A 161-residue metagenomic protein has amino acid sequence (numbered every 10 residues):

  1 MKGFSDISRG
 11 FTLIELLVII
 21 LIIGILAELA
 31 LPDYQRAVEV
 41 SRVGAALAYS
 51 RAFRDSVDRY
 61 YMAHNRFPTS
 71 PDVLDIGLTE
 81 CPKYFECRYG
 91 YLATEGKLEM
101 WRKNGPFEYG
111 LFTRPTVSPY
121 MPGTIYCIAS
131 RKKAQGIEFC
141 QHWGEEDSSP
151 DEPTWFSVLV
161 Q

Functional and structural regions predicted by a protein language model:
M1-K2: N-terminal hydrophobic targeting signals that begin at the initiator methionine
D6-V38: N-terminal single-pass transmembrane signal-anchor helix
G10, L47-S50, R54, Y84-C87 (+1 more regions): Generic detector of bulky aromatic hydrophobic side chains
I23, A37-V40, G77-L78, E95: Alpha-helix termini
L26, A52-F53, Q135, D147: Alpha-helical protein-protein interaction elements
E28, P32, R36-L74: Conserved hydrophobic/amphipathic alpha-helical signal-anchor segments
H64-Q161: Periplasmic/extracellular, small/polar-rich flexible segments of pilin-like filament-forming proteins
